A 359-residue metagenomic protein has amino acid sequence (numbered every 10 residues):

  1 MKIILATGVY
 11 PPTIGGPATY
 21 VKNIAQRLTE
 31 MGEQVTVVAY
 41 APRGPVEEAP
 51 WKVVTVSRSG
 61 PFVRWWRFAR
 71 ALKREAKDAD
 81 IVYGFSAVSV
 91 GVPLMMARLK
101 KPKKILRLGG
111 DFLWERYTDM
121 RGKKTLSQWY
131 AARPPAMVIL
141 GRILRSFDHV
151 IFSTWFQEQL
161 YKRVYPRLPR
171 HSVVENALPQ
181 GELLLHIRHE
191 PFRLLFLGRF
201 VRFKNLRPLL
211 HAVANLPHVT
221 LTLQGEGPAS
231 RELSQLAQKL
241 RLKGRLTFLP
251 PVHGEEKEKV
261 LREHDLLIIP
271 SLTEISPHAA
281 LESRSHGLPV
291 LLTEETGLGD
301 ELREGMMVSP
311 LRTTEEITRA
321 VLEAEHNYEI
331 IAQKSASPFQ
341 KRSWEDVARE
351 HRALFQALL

Functional and structural regions predicted by a protein language model:
T19, N23, F192, F196-N215 (+1 more regions): A conserved mid-protein helix/loop that constitutes part of the nucleotide-sugar donor-binding site
R70-K73, Q128-V150, Q159: Membrane-proximal helix-turn-helix segments that form the acceptor-binding/catalytic region of lipid-linked
G84-V90, L108: Short His-centered aromatic/hydrophobic patch
K101-G141: Acceptor-binding helix/loop patch of EC 2.4 sugar-transfer enzymes, predominantly nucleotide-sugar-dependent
S234-V252: Nucleotide-activated donor-binding/catalytic signature segment of Leloir-type glycosyltransferases, i.e., the conserved
L272: Aromatic "clamp/platform" in nucleotide-sugar-dependent glycosyltransferases that forms part of the donor/acceptor
P289-L292: Short hydrophobic beta-strand element within catalytic cores of glycosyltransferases and related nucleotide-activated
M306-T314, E323-H326: Conserved acidic donor-binding segment of nucleotide-sugar-dependent glycosyltransferases
